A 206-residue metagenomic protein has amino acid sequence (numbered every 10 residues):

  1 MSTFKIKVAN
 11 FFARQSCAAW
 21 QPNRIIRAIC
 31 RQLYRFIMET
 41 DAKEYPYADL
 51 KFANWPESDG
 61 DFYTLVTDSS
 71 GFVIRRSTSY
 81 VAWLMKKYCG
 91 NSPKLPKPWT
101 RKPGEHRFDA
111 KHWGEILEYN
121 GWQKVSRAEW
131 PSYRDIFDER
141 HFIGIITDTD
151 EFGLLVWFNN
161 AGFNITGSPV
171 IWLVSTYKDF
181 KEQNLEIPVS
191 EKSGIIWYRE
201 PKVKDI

Functional and structural regions predicted by a protein language model:
K7, F11-F12, C17, I26-G114: N-terminal capping segments
A9-F11, A28-Q32, Y119, A128 (+3 more regions): Compositionally biased, intrinsically disordered low-complexity segments
Y45-Y47, E57-G60, E151-I206: Aromatic- and glycine-rich peptidoglycan recognition patches
V81, M85, G144, V156 (+1 more regions): Hydrophobic beta-strand residues in large extracellular and virion-surface proteins
R101-S175: ...with weaker cross-activation on analogous glycine-rich loops/strands in unrelated enzymes
